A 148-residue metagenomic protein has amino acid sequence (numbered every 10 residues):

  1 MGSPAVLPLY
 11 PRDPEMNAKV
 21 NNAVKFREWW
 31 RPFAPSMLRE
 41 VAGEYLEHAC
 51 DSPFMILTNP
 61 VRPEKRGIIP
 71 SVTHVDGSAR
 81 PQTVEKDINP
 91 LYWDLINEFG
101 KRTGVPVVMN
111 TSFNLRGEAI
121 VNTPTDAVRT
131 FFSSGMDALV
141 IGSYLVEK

Functional and structural regions predicted by a protein language model:
M1-K148: Flexible beta->alpha loop and helix N-cap segments adjacent to enzyme active/binding sites
